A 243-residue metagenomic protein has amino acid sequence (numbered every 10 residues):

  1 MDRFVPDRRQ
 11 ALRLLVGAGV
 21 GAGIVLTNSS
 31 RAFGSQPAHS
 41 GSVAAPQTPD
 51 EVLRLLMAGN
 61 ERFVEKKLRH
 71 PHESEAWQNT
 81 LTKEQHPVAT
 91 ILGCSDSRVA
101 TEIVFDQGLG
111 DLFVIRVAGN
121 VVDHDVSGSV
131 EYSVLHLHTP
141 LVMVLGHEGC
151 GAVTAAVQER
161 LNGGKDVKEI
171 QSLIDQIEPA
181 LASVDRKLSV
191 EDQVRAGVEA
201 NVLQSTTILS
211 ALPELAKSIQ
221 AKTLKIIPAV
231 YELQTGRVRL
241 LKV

Functional and structural regions predicted by a protein language model:
M1-G19: N-terminal secretory signal peptides and thylakoid transit peptides that target proteins across membranes
L14, G59, C94-D96, V117-A118 (+3 more regions): Fold-independent oxyanion-binding glycine-rich loops and adjacent beta-strand/coil segments at enzyme active sites
L26-E65, R69-E73: C-terminal segment of N-terminal export signals and the immediately downstream linker at the start of the mature
P49, V99-V194, V198, Q204 (+3 more regions): Short HxH-centered metal-ligating active-site micro-motif
L56, I91, V144, P228 (+1 more regions): Divalent metal-coordination and catalytic microenvironments
H70-G110: N-terminal short beta-loop-beta anion/metal-coordinating cradle
A211-L215, K222: Internal active-site segments that recognize and position negatively charged phosphoryl groups and nucleotide moieties
Q220-L240: GST superfamily/GST-like fold recognition
